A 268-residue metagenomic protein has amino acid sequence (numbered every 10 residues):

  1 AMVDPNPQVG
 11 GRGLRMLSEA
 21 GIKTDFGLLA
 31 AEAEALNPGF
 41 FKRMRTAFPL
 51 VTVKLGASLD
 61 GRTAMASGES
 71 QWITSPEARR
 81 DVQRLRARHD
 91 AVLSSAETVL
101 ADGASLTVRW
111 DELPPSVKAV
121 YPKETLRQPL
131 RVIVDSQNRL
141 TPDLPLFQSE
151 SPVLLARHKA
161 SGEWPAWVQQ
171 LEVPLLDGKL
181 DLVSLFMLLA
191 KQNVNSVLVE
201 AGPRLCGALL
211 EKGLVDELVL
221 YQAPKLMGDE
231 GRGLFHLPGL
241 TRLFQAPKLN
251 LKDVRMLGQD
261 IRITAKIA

Functional and structural regions predicted by a protein language model:
A1-E34, K159, A208-L210: Zn2+-dependent cytidine deaminase-like catalytic core
P5-Q8, A31-E32, L100, R139-T141 (+2 more regions): Short gly/pro/ser/thr-enriched loop/turn and capping motifs at secondary-structure boundaries
L14, L28-S58: Proteins enriched for Cys/Gly/acidic motifs involved in redox and nucleic-acid/cofactor modification
I22-G27, Q169-L171, K252-R255: General small-molecule cofactor/ligand-binding pocket signal
K42, T52-L59, T63-S196, R204-G207: Active-site ligand-binding patch in enzyme domains
E211-L249: Flexible, gly/pro- and Lys/Arg-enriched active-site loops
P238-A268: Conserved histidine-centered catalytic loops in small-molecule metabolism enzymes
